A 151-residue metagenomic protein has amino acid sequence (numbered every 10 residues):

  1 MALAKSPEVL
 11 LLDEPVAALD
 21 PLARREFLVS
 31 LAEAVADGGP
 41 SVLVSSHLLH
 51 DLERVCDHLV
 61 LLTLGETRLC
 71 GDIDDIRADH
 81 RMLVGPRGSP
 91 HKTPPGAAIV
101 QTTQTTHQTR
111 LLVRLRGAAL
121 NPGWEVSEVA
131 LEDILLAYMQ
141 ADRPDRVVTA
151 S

Functional and structural regions predicted by a protein language model:
S6: Conserved catalytic motifs of ABC-family nucleotide-binding domains
L10-E14, L19: Catalytic Walker B motif of ABC-type/P-loop ATPase nucleotide-binding domains
E14, E53, E132: Acidic-residue sensor for enzyme active/binding pockets
P21-A23: Helix N-cap at the start of a conserved alpha-helix in ABC-type nucleotide-binding domains
R25, R77, E132-L135: Generic structural signal for individual residues within well-ordered alpha-helical segments across diverse proteins
F27-V113: ABC transporter nucleotide-binding domain
V100-Q101, T105-S151: C-terminal coupling/interaction segments
